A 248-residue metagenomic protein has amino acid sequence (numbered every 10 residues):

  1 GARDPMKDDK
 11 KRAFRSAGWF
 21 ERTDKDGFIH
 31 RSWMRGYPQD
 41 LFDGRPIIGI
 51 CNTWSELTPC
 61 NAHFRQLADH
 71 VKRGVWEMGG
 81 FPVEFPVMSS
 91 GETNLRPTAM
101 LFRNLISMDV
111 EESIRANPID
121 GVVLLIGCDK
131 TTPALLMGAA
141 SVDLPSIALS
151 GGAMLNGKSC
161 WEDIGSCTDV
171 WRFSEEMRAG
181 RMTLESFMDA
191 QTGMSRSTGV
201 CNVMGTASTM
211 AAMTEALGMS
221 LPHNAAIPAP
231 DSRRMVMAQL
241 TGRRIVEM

Functional and structural regions predicted by a protein language model:
G1-P5: Short, Lys/Arg-enriched N-terminal segments with co-localized hydrophobic residues within the first ~10-30 amino acids
M6-R45: N-terminal amphipathic/basic leader segments beginning at the initiator methionine
R12, W54, S89-T93, T192-G193 (+1 more regions): Generic signal for short, ordered secondary-structure residues within or immediately flanking folded domains
S16-W19, D40-G44, G79-P86, L184-A190 (+2 more regions): Flexible, glycine/charged-enriched surface loops at secondary-structure junctions
E21, S55-H63, C201, R233: A short N-terminal beta->alpha junction/helix N-cap motif
K25, P38, F42, A62-H63 (+3 more regions): Short capping/connector residues at structural and topological boundaries
S32, M100-M248: Active-site cavity-forming subdomains of large catalytic enzyme subunits
D40-S150: Long, structured ligand/cofactor-binding scaffold of large enzymes
